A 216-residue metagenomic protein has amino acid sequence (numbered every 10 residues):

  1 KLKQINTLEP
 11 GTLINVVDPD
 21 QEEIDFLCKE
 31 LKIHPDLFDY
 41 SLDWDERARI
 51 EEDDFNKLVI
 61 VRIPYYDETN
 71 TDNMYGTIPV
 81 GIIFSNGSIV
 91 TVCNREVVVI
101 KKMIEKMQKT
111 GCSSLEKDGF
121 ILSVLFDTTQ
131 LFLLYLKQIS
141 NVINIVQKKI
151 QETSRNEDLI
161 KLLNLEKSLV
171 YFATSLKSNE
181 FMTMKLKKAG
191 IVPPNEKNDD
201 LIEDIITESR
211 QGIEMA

Functional and structural regions predicted by a protein language model:
K1-R210: Peripheral, non-transmembrane regulatory/ligand-interaction domains of membrane transport proteins
